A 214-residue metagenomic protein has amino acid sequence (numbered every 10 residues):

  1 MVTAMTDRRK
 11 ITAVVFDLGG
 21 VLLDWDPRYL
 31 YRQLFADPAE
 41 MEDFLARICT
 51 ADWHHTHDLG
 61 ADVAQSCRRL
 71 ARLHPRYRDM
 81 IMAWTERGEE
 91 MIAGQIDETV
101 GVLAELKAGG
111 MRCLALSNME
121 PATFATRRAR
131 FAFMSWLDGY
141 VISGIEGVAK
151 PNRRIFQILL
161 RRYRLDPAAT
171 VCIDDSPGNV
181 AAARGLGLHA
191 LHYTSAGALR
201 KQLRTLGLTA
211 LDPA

Functional and structural regions predicted by a protein language model:
V2-V14, L116, E120-A214: Asp-based, Mg2+/Mn2+-dependent phosphohydrolase catalytic module
D7-G101, A108, E120-T123: N-terminal helical cap/lid subdomain that shapes the substrate entry/recognition surface in HAD-like hydrolases
L30-Y31, H55, L70, E105 (+4 more regions): Residues within well-ordered alpha helices
L73, V102-E105, R162, T205: A generic secondary-structure signal
L106, M111-R112: Conserved, well-ordered alpha-helix/loop/beta-strand core segments that scaffold catalytic motifs
